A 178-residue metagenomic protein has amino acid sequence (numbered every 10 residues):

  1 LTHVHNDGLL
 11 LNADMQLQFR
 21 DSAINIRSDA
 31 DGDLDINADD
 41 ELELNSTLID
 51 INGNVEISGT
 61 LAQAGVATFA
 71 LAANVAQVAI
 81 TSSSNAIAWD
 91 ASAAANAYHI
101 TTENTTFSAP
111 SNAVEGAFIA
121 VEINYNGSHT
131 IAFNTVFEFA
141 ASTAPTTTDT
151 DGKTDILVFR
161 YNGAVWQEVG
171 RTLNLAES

Functional and structural regions predicted by a protein language model:
L1-A95, A132: Intrinsic low-complexity, repeat-rich intrinsically disordered segments enriched in small/flexible residues
N6-D7, N12, D33, H99-S178: Acidic, glycine/polar-enriched metal-coordinating patches/loops that mediate binding to polyanionic ligands
